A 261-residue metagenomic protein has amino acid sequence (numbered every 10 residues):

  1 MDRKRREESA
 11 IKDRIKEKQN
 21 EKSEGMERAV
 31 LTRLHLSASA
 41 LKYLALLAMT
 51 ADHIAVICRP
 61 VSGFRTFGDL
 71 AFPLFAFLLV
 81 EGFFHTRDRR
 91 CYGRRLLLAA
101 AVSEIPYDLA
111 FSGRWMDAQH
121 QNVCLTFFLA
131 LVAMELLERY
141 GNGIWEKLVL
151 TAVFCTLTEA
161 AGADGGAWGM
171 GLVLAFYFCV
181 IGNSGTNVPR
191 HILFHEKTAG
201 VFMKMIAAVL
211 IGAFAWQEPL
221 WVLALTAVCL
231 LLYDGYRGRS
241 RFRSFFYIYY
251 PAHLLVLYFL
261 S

Functional and structural regions predicted by a protein language model:
M1-S261: Alpha-helical transmembrane segments and their immediate juxtamembrane cytosolic regions
